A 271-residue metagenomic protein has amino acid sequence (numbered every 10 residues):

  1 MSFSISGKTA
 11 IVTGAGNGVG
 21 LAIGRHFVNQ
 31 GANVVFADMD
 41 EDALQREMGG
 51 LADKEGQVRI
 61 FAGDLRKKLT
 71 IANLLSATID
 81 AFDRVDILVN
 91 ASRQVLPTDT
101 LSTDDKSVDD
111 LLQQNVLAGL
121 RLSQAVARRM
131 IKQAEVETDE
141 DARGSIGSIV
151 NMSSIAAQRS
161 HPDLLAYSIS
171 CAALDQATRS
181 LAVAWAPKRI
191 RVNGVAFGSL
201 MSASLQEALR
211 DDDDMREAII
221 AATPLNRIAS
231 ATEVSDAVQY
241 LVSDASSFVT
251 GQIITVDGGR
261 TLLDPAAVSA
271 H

Functional and structural regions predicted by a protein language model:
F3-V35: Canonical Rossmann dinucleotide-binding motif of NAD(H)/NADP(H)-dependent dehydrogenases/reductases, specifically
D99-T100, D104-L112, I219: Substrate-binding pocket helix/loop in short-chain dehydrogenase/reductase
L101, R159-L165, P187, N226 (+1 more regions): Active-site loop immediately N-terminal to the catalytic Tyr-X3-Lys motif of short-chain dehydrogenase/reductase
S123, S170, T178: Active-site helix of classical SDR
R128, V183-P187, S247: Alpha-helical segment proximal to the catalytic Tyr-Lys
S154: Residue(s) in the substrate-gating loop at a strand-loop-helix junction that position the organic substrate next
Q239, T250-H271: Short C-terminal tail/terminal secondary-structure segment of NAD(P)H-dependent dehydrogenase/reductase domains
